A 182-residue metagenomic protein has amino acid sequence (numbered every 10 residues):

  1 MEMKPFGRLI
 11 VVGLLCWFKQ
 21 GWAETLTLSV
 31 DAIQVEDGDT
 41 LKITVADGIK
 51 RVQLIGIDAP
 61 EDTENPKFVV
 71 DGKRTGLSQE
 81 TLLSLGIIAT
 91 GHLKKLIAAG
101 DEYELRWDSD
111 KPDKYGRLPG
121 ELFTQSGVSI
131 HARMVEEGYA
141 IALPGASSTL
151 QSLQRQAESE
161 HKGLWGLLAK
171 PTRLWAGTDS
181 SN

Functional and structural regions predicted by a protein language model:
E2-R8, G13, W17-N182: Small beta-barrel nucleic-acid-binding modules, primarily SNase/OB-fold domains and secondarily Tudor-like barrels
